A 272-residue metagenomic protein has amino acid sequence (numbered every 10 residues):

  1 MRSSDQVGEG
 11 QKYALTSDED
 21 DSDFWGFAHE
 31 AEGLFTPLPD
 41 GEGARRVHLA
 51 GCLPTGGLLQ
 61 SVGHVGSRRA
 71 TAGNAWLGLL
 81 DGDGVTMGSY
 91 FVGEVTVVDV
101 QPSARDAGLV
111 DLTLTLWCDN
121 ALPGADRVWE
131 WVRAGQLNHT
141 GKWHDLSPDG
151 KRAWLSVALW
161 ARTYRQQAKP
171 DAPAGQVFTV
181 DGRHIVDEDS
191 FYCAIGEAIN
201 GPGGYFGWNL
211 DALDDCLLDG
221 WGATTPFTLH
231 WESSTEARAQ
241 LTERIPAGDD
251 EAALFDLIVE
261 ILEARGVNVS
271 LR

Functional and structural regions predicted by a protein language model:
M1-S4, S17-L146: Phosphate/adenylate-binding glycine loop and adjacent helical scaffold
R2-W25, N138-E197: Extended, compositionally biased accessory segments flanking or bridging domains
V62-G66, Y164, A168, I195-I199 (+2 more regions): Hydrophobic, Leu/Ile/Phe/Ala-enriched alpha-helical segments that form helix-helix packing faces
D106, T179-T228, L241-T242, D249: Conserved helix-adjacent loop modules within structured domains
A107, P170-P173, G222-T224, L262-A264: A generic structural signal for short, non-catalytic loop/turn and secondary-structure boundary residues
L112-L116, T224, V269-L271: Replace "adjacent to P-loop NTPase cores in ATP/GTP-dependent enzymes" with "adjacent to NTP-binding cores
F227-E236: Short, glycine-/small-residue-enriched flexible loop/hinge segments at domain edges that mediate gating
A239-R272: Helix-rich interaction surfaces within compact, conserved domain-sized segments that mediate assembly or partner
